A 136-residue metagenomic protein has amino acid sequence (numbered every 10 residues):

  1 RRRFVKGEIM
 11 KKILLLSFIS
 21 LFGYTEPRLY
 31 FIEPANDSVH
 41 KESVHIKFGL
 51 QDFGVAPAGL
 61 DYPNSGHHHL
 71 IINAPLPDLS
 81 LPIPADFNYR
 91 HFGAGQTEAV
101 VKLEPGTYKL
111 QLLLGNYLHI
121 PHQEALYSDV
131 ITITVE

Functional and structural regions predicted by a protein language model:
R1-I9: Short, Lys/Arg-enriched N-terminal segments with co-localized hydrophobic residues within the first ~10-30 amino acids
K12-L21: Sec-dependent N-terminal signal peptides
T25-V44: Short, compositionally biased P/S/T/A/G/V-rich stretches that sit at domain boundaries
E42, E104-G106: A glycine-anchored, Pro-Gly-centered beta-turn/N-cap motif
G49-G59: Short amphipathic, basic-aromatic surface patches that mediate peripheral association with negatively charged
L60-H68: Short coil-to-beta strand junction motifs in C2/discoidin
G115-Q123: Short acidic/polar inter-strand loop motif in beta-rich domains
